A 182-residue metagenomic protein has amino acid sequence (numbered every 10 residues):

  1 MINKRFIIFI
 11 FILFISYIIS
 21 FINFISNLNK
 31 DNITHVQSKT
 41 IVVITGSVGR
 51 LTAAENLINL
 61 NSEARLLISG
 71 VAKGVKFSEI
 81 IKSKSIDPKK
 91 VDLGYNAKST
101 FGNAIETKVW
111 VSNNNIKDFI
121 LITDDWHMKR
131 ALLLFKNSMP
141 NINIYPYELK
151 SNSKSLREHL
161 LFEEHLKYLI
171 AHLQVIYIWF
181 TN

Functional and structural regions predicted by a protein language model:
M1-I10, N32, N115, Y177-N182: Short, Lys/Arg-enriched, disordered terminal segments
R5-N23: Hydrophobic membrane-insertion alpha-helices, especially the h-region of bacterial N-terminal signal peptides
Y17, Y95, Y145-Y147, Y168 (+1 more regions): Sequence-level detector for tyrosine residue identity
F24-F162: A structural signal for short, hydrophobic/glycine-enriched beta-strand patches
E158-N182: A transmembrane-helix-recognition feature enriched in membrane-embedded lipid enzymes and envelope glyco-/phospholipid
